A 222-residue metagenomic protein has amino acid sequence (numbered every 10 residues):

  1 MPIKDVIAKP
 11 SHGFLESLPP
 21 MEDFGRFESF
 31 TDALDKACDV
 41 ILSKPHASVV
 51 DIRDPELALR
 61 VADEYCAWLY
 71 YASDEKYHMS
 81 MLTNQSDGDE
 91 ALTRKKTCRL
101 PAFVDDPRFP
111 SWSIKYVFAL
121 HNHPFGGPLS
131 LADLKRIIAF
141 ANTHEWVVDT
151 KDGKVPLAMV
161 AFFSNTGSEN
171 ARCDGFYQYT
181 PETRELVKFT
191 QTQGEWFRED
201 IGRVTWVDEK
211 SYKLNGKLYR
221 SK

Functional and structural regions predicted by a protein language model:
M1-I7, C98-K222: Active-site-proximal loop/helix of nucleotide/amide-processing enzymes and allied scaffolds
M1-S113, E195-K222: Glycine-rich short-loop/terminal segments
